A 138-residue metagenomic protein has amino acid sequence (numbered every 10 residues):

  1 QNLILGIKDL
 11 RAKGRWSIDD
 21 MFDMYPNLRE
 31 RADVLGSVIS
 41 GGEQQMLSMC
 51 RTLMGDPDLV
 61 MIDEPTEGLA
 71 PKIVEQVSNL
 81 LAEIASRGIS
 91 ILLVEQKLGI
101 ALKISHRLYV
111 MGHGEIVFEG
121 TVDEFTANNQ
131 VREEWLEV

Functional and structural regions predicted by a protein language model:
Q1-W16, M24-R29, D33, L136-V138: ABC-type ATPase nucleotide-binding domains, specifically the catalytic core motifs of the NBD
L35-I39: Conserved ABC ATPase signature
T52-L53: ABC ATPase C-loop
D56: Conserved catalytic motifs of ABC-family nucleotide-binding domains
V60-E64: Catalytic Walker B motif of ABC-type/P-loop ATPase nucleotide-binding domains
E75-R87: Helical segment within the ABC ATPase nucleotide-binding domain
E95-Q96: H-loop/switch region of ABC-family ATPase nucleotide-binding domains
